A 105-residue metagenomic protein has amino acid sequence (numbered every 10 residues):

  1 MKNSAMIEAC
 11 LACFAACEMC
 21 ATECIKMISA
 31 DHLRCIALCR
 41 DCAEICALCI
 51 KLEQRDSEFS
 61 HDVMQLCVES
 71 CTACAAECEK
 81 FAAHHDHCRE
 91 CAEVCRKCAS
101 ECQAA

Functional and structural regions predicted by a protein language model:
M1-A105: Amphipathic alpha-helical hairpins
